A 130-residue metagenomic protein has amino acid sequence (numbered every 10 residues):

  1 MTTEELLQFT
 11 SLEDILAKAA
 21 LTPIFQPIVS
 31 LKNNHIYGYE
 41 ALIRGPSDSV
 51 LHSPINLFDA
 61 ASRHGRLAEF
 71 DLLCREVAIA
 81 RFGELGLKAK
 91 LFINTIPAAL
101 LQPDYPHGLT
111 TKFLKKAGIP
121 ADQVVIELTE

Functional and structural regions predicted by a protein language model:
T2-D59: Active-site core of bacterial EAL-family cyclic-dinucleotide phosphodiesterase domains
L6, T10, I55, G65 (+2 more regions): Generic alpha-helical secondary structure signal
I15, K32-Y37, L67-L73, L87: Alpha/beta catalytic barrel-like cores
K18-A19, R63-H64, L85-K88: Structured helix-beta-strand junction loops
F25, K32-H35, A61, D71 (+2 more regions): Solvent-exposed, flexible loop/coil residues
S47, A60-G65, I96-L100: Conserved protein-kinase N-lobe ATP-binding Lys motif
A68-E130: Catalytic core of bacterial c-di-GMP phosphodiesterases, primarily the EAL and HD-GYP domains, capturing alpha-helical
